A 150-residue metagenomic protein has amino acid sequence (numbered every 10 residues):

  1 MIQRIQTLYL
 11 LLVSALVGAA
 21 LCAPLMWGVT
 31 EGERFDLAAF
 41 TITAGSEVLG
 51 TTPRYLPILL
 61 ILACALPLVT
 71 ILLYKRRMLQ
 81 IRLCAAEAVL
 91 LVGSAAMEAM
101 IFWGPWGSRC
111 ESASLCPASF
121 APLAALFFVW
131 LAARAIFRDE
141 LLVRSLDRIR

Functional and structural regions predicted by a protein language model:
M1-S14, M78-C84: Alpha-helical transmembrane segments and their helix-start/interface "positive-inside/aromatic belt" motifs in integral
Q6, E111-L131: Individual transmembrane alpha-helices with interfacial aromatic-anchor signatures
V17-E31: Alpha-helical transmembrane segments of multi-pass membrane proteins
E33-V48: Perimembrane loop-to-helix junctions flanking transmembrane segments
R54-T70: Hydrophobic alpha-helical transmembrane segments
T70-V92: Cytoplasmic juxtamembrane regions at transmembrane-helix boundaries
C84-S114: Hydrophobic alpha-helical transmembrane segments of integral membrane proteins
A132-R150: Cytosolic juxtamembrane helix at the C-terminal end of the final transmembrane segment
